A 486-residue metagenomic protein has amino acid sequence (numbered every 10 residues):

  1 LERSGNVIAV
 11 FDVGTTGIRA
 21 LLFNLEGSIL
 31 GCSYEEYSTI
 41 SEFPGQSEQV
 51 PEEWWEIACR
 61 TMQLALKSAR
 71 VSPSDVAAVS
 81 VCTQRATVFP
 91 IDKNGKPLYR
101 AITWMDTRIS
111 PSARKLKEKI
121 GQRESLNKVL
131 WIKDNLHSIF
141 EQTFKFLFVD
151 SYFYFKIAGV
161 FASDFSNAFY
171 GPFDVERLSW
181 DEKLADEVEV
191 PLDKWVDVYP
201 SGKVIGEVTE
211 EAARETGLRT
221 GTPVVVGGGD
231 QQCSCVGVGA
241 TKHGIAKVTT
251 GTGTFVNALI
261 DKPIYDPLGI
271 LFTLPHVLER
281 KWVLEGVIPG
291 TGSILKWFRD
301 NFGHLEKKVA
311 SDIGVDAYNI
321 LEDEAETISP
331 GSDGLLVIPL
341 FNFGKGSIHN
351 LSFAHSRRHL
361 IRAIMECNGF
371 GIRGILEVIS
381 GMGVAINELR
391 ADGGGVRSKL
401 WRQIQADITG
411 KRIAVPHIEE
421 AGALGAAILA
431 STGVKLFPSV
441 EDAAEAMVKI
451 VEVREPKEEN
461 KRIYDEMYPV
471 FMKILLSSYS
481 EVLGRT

Functional and structural regions predicted by a protein language model:
L1-Y34, I40-S41, A77-R114, S138 (+2 more regions): Glycine/Thr-rich phosphate-binding loops that ligate phosphate moieties of nucleotide and other phosphorylated ligands
V13-T15, K119-G229, L295, D300 (+4 more regions): Gly/Ser/Thr-rich active-site cleft segment
S33-S72, L116: N-terminal phosphate-binding loop and adjacent alpha-helix
S38-E48, A162-A168, V190-K194, S352-H359: Gly-rich Lys/Arg/Thr-decorated short loops/hinges at beta-loop-alpha junctions or inter-strand turns that position
R60-A77, N135-F140, E182-L192, T216 (+1 more regions): Phosphate/pyrophosphate-binding loops at sites that engage ATP/ADP/AMP, CoA/4′-phosphopantetheine, polyphosphate
K67-W104, G121, Y154-D174, D197-P200: Short beta-strand-loop/turn "lid" adjacent to the catalytic site in phosphate-handling enzymes
K117-N127, E215-R219, G244-K247, T432-E445: A polyampholytic, Gly/Pro-enriched intrinsically disordered region
D174-E279, P289-G290, E306, D312-E326 (+2 more regions): ATP-dependent carbohydrate kinase catalytic cores
